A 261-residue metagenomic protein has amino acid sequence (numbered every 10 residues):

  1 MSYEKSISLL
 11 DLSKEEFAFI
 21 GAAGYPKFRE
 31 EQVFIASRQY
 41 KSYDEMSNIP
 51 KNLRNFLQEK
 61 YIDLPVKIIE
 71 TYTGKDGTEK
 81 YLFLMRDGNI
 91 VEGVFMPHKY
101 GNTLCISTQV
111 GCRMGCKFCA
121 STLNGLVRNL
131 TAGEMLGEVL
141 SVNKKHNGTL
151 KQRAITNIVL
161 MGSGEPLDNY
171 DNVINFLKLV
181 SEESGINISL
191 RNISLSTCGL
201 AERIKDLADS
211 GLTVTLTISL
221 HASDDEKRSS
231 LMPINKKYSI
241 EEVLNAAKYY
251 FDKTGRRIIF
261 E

Functional and structural regions predicted by a protein language model:
M1, A18-A22, I35, N55-E59 (+6 more regions): Replace "anionic and nucleotidyl ligands
M1-N102: Flexible, acidic/Gly-rich N-terminal and inter-domain linker regions that tether and position cofactor-handling modules
T73-G74, S107-T108, S121, S196 (+1 more regions): Short linear Ser/Thr-Pro motifs
P97-S141: Canonical Radical SAM [4Fe-4S] cluster-binding loop centered on the CxxxCxxC motif and its immediate flanking residues
N143-E261: Conserved AdoMet/S-adenosylmethionine-binding subsite of the radical SAM
